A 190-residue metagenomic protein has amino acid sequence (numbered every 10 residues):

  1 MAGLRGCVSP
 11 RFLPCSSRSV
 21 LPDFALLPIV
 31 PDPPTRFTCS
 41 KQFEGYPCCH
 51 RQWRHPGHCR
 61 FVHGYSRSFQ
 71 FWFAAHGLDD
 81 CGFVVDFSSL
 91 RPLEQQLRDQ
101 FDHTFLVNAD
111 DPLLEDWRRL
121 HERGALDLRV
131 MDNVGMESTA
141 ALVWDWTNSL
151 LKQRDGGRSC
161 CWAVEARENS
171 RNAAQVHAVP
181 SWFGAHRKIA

Functional and structural regions predicted by a protein language model:
F12-A190: Charge-rich, low-complexity N-terminal segments
